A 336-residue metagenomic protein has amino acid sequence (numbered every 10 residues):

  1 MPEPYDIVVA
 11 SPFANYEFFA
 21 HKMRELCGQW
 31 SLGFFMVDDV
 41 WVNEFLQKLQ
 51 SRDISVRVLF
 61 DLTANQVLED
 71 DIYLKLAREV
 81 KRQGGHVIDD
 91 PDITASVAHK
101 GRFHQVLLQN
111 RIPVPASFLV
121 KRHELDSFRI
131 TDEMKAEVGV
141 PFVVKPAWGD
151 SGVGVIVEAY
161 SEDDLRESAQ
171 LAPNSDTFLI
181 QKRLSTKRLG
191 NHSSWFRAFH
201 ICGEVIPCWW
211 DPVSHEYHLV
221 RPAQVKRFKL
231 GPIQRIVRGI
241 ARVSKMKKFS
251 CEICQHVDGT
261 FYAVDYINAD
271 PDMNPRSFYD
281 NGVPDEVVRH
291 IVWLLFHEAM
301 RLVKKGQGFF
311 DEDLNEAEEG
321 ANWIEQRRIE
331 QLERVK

Functional and structural regions predicted by a protein language model:
P2-V9: Extreme N-terminal starter segment of soluble prokaryotic enzymes
P12-L125: Conserved N-proximal alpha/beta basic substrate-recognition cap immediately N-terminal to, or forming the N-lobe
V87-I88, P115, V143, L179-Q181 (+1 more regions): Structural detector of well-ordered beta-strand residues that form the stable sheet scaffold of enzyme domains
I93-T94, K121-L125, A147-S151, S161-D164 (+1 more regions): Short acidic/polar capping segments at secondary-structure boundaries
L107-L108, M134-V153, S175-G190: ATP-grasp fold ATP-binding core
I156-V243: Phosphate-binding site of ATP-dependent enzymes
M246-D258: A short glycine-rich, hydrophobically flanked beta-strand micro-motif that places a catalytic Asp/Glu for divalent metal
Q255-K336: C-terminal active-site "lid" helix and adjoining low-complexity regulatory extension at the edge of ATP-using catalytic
